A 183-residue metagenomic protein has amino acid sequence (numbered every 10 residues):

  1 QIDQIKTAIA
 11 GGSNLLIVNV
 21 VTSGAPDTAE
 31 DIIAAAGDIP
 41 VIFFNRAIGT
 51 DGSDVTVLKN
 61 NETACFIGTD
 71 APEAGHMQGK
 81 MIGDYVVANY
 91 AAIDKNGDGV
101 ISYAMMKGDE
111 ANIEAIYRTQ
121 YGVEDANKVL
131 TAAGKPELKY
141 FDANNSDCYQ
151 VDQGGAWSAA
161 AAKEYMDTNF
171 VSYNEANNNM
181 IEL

Functional and structural regions predicted by a protein language model:
Q1-L183: A residue-level marker of the well-folded mature domains of exported/periplasmic proteins
